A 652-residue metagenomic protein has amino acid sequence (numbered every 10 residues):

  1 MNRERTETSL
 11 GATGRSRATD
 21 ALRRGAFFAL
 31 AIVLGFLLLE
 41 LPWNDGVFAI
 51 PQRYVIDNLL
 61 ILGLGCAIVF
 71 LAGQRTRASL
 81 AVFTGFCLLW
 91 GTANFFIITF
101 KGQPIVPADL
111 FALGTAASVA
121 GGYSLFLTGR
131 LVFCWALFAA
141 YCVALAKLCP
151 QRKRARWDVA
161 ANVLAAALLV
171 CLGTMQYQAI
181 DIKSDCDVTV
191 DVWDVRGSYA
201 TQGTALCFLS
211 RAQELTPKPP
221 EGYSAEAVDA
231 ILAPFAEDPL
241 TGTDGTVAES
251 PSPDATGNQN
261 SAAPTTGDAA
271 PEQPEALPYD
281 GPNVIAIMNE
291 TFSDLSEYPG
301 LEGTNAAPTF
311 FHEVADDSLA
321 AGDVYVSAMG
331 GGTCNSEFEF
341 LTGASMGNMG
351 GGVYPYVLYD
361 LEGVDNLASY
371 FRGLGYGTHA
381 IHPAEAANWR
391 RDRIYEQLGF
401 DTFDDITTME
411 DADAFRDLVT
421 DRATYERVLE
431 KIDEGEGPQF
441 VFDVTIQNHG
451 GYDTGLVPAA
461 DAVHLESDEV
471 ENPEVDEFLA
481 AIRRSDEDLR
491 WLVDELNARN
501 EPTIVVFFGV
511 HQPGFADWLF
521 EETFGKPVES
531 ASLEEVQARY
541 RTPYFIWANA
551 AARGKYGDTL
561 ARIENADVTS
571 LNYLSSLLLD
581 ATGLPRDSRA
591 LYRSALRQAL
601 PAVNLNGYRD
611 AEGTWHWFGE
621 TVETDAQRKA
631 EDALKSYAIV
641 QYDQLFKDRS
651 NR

Functional and structural regions predicted by a protein language model:
N2-T201: Transmembrane and membrane-interface helices of multi-pass, inner-membrane envelope-modifying transferases
L38, A116, A205-F208, A212 (+4 more regions): Generic structural signal of hydrophobic/aromatic residues within well-ordered alpha-helices of folded domains
K101-P107, S124-G129, A155-R156, A200 (+7 more regions): General structural signal for secondary-structure boundaries
L110-L113, T201-F208, A212, A225 (+3 more regions): Alpha-helix initiation and N-capping motif
A117-A120, S224, V228, E469: Inter-helical loop and helix-membrane interface segments of multi-pass membrane transporters/permeases
T174-A286: Membrane-interface segments at or immediately adjacent to transmembrane helices that form the boundary between
T241-D254, Q259-P278, A286-R652: Solvent-exposed soluble domains appended to multi-pass membrane proteins
